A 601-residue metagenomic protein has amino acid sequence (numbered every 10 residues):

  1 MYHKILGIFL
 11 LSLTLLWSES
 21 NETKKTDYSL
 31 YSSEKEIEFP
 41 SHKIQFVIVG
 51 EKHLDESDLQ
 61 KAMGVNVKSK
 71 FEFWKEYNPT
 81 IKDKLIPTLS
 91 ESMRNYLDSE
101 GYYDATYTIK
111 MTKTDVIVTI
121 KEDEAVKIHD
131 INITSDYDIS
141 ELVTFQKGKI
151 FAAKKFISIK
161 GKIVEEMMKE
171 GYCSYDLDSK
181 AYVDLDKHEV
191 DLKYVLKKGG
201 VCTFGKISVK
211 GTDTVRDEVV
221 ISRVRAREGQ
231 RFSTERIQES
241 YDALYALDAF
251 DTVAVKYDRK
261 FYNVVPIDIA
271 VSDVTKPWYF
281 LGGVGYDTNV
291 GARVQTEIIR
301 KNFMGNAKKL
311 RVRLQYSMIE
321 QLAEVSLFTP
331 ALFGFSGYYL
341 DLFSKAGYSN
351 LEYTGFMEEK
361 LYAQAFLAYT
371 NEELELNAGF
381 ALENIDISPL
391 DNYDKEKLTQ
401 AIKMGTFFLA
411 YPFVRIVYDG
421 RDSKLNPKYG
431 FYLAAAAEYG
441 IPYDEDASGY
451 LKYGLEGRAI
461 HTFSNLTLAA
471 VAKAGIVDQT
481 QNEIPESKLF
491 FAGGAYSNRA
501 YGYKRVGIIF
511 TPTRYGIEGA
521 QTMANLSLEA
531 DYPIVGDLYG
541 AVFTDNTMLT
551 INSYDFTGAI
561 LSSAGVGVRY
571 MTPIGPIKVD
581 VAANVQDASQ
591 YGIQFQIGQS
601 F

Functional and structural regions predicted by a protein language model:
Y2, E19-K61, V67-Y286, E297 (+3 more regions): Periplasmic polypeptide-binding modules associated with outer-membrane biogenesis and secretion
Y2-I8: Sec-dependent signal peptide recognition, specifically the positively charged N-region followed immediately by
L10-S18: Hydrophobic h-region of N-terminal signal peptides that target proteins for export in Gram-negative bacteria
D138, Q230-P427, F431-L433, Y496-T511 (+3 more regions): Gram-negative/organellar outer-membrane beta-barrel architecture
V265, S464-F543, I551: Extracytoplasmic gating/loop element in the C-terminal half of outer-membrane beta-barrel translocons and assembly
R293-Q295, Q364-F366, N377-G379, Y411-R415 (+8 more regions): One-face residue pattern on beta-strands with alternating periodicity enriched for small/polar residues
S344-A346, K360-Y369, F431-I441, S448-T480: Transmembrane beta-barrel strand/turn architecture of Gram-negative outer membrane proteins
D386-N392, E445, Q479-F490, N552-F556: Outer-membrane beta-barrel and related beta-rich outer-membrane complex signature in Gram-negative bacteria
